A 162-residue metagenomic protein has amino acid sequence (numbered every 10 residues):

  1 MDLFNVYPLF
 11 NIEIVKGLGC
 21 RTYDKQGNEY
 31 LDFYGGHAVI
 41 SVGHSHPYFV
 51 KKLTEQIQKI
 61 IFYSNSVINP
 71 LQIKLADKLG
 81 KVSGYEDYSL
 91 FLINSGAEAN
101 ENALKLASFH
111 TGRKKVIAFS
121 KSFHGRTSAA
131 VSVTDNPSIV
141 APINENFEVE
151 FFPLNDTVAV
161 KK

Functional and structural regions predicted by a protein language model:
M1-R21, K78: Active-site-adjacent loop/helix segments that line or gate small-molecule/cofactor pockets in enzymes
L3, E29-R113: Glycine-rich loop-to-alpha-helix module at the N-terminal edge of alpha/beta enzyme cores
L3, F10, G36-A38, K59 (+5 more regions): Glycine-rich, flexible loop/turn motifs
I14, S45, L71, F152-N155: Short secondary-structure boundary/capping elements
L18, G35, F119-S120: A secondary-structure boundary/capping signal
G19, H44-P47, I68, S128 (+1 more regions): Short capping/connector residues at structural and topological boundaries
K25-Q26: Residue-level recognition of short loop/turn positions
D77-K162: PLP-dependent aspartate aminotransferase-fold enzymes
